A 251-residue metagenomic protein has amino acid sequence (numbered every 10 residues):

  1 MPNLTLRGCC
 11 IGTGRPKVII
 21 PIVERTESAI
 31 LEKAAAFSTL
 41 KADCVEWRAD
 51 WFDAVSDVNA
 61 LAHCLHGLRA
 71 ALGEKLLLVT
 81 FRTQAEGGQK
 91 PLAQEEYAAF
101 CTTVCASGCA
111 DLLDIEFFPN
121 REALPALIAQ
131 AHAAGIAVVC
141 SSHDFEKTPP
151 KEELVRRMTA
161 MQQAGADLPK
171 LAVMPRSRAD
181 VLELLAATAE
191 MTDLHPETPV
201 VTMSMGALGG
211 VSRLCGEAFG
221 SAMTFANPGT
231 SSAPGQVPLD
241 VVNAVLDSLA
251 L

Functional and structural regions predicted by a protein language model:
M1-R7: Short beta-strand/loop segment at the start of cytosolic alpha/beta domains
P2, G14-A133, H143-K147: Active-site beta->alpha loop and helix N-cap motifs at the rims of alpha/beta catalytic domains
R7-T13: Short boundary motifs at domain starts and secondary-structure transition points
T102, L112, F117-L251: Catalytic alpha/beta core domains of metabolic enzymes, predominantly
